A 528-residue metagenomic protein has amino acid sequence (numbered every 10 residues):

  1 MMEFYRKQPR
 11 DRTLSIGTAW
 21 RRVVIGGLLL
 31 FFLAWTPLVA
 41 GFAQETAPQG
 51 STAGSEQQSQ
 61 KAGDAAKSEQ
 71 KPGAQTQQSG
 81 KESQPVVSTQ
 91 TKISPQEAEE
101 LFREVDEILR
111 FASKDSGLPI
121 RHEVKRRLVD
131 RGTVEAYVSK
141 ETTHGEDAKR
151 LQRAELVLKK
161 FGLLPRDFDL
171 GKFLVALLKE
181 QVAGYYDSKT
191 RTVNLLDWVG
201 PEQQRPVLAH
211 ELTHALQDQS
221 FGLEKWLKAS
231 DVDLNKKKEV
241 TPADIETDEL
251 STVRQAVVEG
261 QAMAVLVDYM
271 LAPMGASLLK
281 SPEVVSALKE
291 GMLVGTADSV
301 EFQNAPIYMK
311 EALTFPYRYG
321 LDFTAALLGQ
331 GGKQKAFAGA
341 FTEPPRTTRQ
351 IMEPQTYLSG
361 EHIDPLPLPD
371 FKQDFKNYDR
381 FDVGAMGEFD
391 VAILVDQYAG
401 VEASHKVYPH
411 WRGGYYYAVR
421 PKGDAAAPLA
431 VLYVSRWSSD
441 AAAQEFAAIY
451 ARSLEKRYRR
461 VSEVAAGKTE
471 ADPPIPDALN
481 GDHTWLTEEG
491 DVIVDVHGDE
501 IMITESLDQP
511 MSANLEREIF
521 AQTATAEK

Functional and structural regions predicted by a protein language model:
Y5, S15-Q44: Sec-dependent N-terminal signal peptides
F42-E99, A526-K528: Compositionally biased, proline/threonine/alanine/serine-rich low-complexity intrinsically disordered stretches
R121-T142, A229-E239, K280-E290, P344-R346: Acidic helix-start/capping segments at beta-turn-to-alpha-helix junctions
E135-K149, D167-T190: Catalytic zinc-binding patch centered on the HExxH motif and its immediate surroundings that defines zinc-dependent
V193-L208, V253: Short pre-active-site segment immediately N-terminal to the catalytic Zn-binding motif
L212-K228: Catalytic Zn2+-binding segment of zinc metalloproteases
L279, L288-P428, V434, A442: Pan-zinc metallopeptidase signature
Y415, V419-K528: C-terminal soluble interaction/assembly domains
